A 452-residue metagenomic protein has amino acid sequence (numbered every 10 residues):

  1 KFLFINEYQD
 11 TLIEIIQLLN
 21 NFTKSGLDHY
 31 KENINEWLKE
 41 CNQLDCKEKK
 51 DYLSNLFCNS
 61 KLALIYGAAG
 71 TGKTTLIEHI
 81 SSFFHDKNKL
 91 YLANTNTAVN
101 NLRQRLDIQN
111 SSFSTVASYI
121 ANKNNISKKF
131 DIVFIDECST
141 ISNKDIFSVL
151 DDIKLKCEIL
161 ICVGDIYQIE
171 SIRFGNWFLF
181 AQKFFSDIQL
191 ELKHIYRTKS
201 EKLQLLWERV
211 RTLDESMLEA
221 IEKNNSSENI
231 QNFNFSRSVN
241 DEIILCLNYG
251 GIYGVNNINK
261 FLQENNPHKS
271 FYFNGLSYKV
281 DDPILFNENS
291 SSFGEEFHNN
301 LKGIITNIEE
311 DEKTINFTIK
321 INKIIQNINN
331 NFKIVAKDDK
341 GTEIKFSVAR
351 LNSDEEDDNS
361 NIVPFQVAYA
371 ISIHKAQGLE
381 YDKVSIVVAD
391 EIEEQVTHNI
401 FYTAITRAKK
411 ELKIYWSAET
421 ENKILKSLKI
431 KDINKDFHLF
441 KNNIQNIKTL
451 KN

Functional and structural regions predicted by a protein language model:
K1-N33: Interdomain "pre-motor" coupling segment immediately N-terminal to P-loop NTPase/helicase cores
L27, N88, I159, D241 (+1 more regions): Residues at the starts of beta-strands that form the adenosine-phosphate
E32-L38, L106: Fold-level signal for large, globular catalytic cores of enzyme and receptor domains
N42-N59, E78: Pre-Walker A adenine-sensing motif
L56-N59, H85, I126-K129, F233-N240 (+2 more regions): Flexible, charged surface loops at secondary-structure boundaries
A63-E222: ASCE P-loop NTPase helicase motor core
Y66-Q104, V163, I221-N259, S270-L276 (+2 more regions): Conserved RecA-like ASCE P-loop NTPase motor core of nucleic-acid helicases/translocases
T71, N110-F113, T198-E201, V239-N452: Core RecA-like ATPase module of SF1/SF2 helicases and allied nucleic-acid translocases
